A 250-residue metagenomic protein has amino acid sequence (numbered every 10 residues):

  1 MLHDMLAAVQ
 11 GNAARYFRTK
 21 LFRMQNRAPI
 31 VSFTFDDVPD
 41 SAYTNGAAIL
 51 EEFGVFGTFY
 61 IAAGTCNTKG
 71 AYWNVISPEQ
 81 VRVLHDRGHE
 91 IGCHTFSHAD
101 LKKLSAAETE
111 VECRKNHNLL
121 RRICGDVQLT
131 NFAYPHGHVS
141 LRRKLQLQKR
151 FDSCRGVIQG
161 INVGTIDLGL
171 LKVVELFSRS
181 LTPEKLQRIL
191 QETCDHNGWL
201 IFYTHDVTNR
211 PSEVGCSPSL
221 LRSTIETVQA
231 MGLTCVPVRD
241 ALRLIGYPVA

Functional and structural regions predicted by a protein language model:
D4-E90, H117-R122, Q128-Y134, Q191 (+3 more regions): Active-site beta->alpha N-cap acidic-glycine motif
S32-F35, G92, Y203-T204, C235: Generic enzyme active-site microenvironment
N45, L50, K69, H98-C194 (+2 more regions): Catalytic domains of cell-wall/extracellular-matrix polysaccharide-remodeling enzymes, centered on de-N-acetylation
F56, E90, S153, W199 (+1 more regions): Residue-level detector of anion-binding/catalytic polar loops
I91-H98: Histidine-centered catalytic micro-motifs
T193, Y203-L221, V238: C-terminal active-site rim and adjoining tail of enzyme catalytic domains
